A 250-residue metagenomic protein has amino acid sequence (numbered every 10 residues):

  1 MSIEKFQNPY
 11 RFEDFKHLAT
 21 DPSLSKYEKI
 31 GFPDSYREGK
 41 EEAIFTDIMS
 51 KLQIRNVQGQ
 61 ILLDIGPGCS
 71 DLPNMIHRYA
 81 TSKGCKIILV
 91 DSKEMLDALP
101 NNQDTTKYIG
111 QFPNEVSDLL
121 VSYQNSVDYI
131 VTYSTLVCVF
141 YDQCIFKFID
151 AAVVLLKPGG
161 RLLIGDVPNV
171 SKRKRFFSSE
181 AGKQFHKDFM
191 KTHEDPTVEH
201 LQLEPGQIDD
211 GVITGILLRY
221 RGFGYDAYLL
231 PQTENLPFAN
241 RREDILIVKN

Functional and structural regions predicted by a protein language model:
H17-L52: Class I SAM-dependent methyltransferase Rossmann-like catalytic core, especially the SAM/SAH-binding loop
G59-G68: Conserved class I S-adenosyl-L-methionine
C69-V116: Class I SAM-dependent methyltransferase SAM/SAH-binding core
V131: A conserved beta-strand element that flanks and buttresses the S-adenosyl-L-methionine
V139-A151: A short, conserved alpha-helix within the catalytic core of class I
F140, L156-K157: Helix-to-beta-strand junctions that scaffold the AdoMet/dcAdoMet cofactor pocket in Class I SAM-dependent enzymes
G159-V167: Conserved beta-strand signature within the Rossmann-like core of class I S-adenosyl-L-methionine
P168-R221, D226, P231-E234: C-terminal alpha-helical "lid/dimerization" subdomain adjacent to the S-adenosyl-L-methionine
